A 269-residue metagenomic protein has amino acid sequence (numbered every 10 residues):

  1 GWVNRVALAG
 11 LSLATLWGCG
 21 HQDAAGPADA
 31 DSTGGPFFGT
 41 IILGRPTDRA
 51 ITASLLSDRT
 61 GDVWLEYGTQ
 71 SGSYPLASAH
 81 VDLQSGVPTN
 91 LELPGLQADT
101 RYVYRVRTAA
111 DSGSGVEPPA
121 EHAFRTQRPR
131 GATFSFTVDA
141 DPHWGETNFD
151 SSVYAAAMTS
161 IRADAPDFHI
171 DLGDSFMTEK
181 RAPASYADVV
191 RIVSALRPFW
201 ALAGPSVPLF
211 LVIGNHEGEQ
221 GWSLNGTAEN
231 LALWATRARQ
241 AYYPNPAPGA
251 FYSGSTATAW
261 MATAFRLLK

Functional and structural regions predicted by a protein language model:
G1-A7: Bacterial N-terminal signal peptides that target proteins for export
A7-L16: Bacterial N-terminal signal peptides
C19-G145, R162-A163: Acidic, histidine-bearing metal-coordination/catalytic regions of metal-dependent phosphoesterases
V106-A123, P183-K269: Extended active-site neighborhood of metal-dependent phosphoesterases/phosphodiesterases
A132-S135, D164-H169, G204-F210: Loop/turn elements at helix/coil->beta-strand transitions in domains of secreted/extracellular proteins
V138-A140, H169-D174, L209-N215: Active-site neighborhood of phospho(di)ester-bond hydrolases with catalytic His/Asp-centered motifs
P142-G145, S175-E179, N215-E219: Solvent-exposed loop/turn segments at secondary-structure junctions within structured extracellular/periplasmic domains
R162-T178: Active-site metal-binding motif and surrounding structural segment of the metallo-beta-lactamase
